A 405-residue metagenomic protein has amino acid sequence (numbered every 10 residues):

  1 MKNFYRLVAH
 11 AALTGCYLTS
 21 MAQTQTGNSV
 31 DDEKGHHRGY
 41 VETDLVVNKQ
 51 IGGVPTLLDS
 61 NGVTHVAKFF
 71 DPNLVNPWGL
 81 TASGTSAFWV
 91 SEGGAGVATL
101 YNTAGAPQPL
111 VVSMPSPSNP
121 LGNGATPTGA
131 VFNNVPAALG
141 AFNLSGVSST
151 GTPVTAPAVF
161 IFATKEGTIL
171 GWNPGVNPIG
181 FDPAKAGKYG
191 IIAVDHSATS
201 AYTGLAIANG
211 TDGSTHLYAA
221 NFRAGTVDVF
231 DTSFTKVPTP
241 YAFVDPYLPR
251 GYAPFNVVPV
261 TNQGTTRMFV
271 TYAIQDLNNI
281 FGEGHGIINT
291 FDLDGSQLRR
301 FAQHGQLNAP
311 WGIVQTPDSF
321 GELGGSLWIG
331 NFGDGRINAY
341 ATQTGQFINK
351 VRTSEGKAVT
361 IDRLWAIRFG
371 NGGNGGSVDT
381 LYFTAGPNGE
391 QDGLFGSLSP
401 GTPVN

Functional and structural regions predicted by a protein language model:
K2-M21: Gram-negative bacterial Sec-dependent N-terminal signal peptides
Q25-N405: Sequence/structural signature of beta-propeller domains
